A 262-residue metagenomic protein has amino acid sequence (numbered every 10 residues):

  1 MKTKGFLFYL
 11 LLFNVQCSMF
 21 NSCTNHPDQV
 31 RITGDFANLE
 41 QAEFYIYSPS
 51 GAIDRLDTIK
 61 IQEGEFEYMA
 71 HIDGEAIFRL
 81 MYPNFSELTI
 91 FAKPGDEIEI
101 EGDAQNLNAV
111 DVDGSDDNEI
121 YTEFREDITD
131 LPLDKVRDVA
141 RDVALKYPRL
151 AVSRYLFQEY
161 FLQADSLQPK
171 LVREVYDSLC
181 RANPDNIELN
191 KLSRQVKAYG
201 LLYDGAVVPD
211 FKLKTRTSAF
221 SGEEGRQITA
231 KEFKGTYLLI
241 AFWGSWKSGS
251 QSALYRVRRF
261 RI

Functional and structural regions predicted by a protein language model:
M1-G34: Bacterial Sec-dependent N-terminal signal peptides
C23, L133-V207: N-terminal targeting signals for export/organelle localization
C23-Y147: A non-transmembrane, solvent-exposed segment enriched in polar/low-complexity residues
R31, E65, E224-I228, Y255-R259: A generic local structural motif
I72, K231-F233: Residue-level structural signal for beta-strand termini and adjacent loop
N190-A230: N-terminal "domain-start" segment that seeds a small globular fold
K234-R259: Conserved redox-active cysteine motifs that mediate thiol-disulfide chemistry, especially di-cysteine Cys-X(1-2)-Cys
